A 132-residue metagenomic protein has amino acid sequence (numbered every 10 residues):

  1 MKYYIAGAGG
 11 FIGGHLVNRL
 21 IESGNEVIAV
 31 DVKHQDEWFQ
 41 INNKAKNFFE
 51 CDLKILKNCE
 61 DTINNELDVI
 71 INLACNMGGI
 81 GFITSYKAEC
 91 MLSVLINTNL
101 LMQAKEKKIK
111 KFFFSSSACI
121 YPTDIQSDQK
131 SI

Functional and structural regions predicted by a protein language model:
K2, E26, K110-K111: Residues at the starts of beta-strands that form the adenosine-phosphate
Y3-S23: N-terminal Rossmann NAD(P)H-binding glycine-rich loop of SDR-like oxidoreductase domains
A6, V30, I70-N76, F112-A118: SDR active-site strand-loop-helix element
N25-H34: Conserved glycine-rich Rossmann-like NAD(P)H-binding loop of the short-chain dehydrogenase/reductase
N42-I55: Rossmann-fold cofactor-recognition segment
K46, D68, K110: Conserved acidic residues
L53-S93, E106, T123: NAD(P)H-binding glycine-rich loop region in Rossmannoid oxidoreductase-like domains and their noncatalytic homologs
T98-I132: Conserved Rossmann-fold NAD(P)-dependent oxidoreductase catalytic core, especially the SDR/UDP-sugar
